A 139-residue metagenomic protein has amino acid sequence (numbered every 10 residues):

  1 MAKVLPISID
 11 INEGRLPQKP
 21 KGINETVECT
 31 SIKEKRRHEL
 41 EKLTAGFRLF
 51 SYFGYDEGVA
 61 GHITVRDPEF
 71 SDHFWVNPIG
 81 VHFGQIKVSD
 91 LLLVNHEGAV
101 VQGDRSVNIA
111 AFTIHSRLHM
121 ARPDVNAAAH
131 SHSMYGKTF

Functional and structural regions predicted by a protein language model:
M1-E39: Extreme N-terminal flexible tails
K33, R37-A127, G136-F139: An anion-binding catalytic pocket shared by soluble metabolic enzymes
